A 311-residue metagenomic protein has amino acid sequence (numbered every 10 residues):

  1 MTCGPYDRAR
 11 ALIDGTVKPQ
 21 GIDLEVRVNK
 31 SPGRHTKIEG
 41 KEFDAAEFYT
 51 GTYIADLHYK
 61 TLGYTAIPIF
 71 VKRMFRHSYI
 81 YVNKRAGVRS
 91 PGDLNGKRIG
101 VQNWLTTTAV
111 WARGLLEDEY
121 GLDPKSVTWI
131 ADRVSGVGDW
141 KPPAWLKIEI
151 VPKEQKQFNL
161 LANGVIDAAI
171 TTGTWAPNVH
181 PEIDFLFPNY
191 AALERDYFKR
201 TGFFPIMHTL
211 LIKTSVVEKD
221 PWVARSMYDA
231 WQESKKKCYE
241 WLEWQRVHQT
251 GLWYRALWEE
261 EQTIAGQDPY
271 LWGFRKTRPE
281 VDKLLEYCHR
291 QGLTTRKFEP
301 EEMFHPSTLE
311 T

Functional and structural regions predicted by a protein language model:
G4-L122, W129-G136: Short, glycine-/small- and polar/acidic-enriched structural segments that line small-molecule recognition paths
E25-K37, R89, I130-A162, W258 (+1 more regions): Short helix-initiation/N-cap motifs at beta->coil->alpha
G87-R89, D118-S126, N159-D167, K219: Secondary-structure boundary elements
A144-L242: Pocket-lining segment of extracytoplasmic ligand-binding domains
L211, V217-R290: Secondary-structure end/capping motifs
D282-T311: Short hairpin/turn module used for nucleic-acid contact or packing/dimerization
